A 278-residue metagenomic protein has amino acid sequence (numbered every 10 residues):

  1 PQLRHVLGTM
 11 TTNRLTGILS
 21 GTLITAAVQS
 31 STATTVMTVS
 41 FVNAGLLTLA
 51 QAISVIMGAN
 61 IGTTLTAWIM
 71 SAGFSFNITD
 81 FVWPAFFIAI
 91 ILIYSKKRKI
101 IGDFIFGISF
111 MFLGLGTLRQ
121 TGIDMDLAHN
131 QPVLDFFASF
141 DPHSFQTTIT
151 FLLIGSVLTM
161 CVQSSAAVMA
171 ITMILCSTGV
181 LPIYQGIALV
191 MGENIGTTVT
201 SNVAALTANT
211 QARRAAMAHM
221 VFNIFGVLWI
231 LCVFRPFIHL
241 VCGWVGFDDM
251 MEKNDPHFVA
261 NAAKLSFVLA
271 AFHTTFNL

Functional and structural regions predicted by a protein language model:
P1-R14, I18, I105-V157, L175: Helix-loop-helix hairpins and the membrane-proximal interhelical loops of multi-pass alpha-helical transport proteins
P1-T9, L49, K97-F104, A208-A218: Interfacial helix-loop-helix linkers and transmembrane-helix boundary segments in multi-pass membrane proteins
T16, S20, I53-S54, R98 (+10 more regions): Alpha-helical transmembrane segments of multi-pass inner-membrane proteins, especially transporters/permeases
G21-T25, A85-S95, G107-L118, L152-T159 (+2 more regions): Hydrophobic core segments of alpha-helical transmembrane domains in multi-pass membrane transport and ion-translocation
T25-V28, T34-N60, W68-D80, A85 (+8 more regions): Membrane-interfacial helix-loop connectors
A50-G58, T64, W68-R119, A128 (+1 more regions): Signature of multi-pass transmembrane helix bundles
T66, V162, A166, T197-T200 (+3 more regions): Alpha-helical transmembrane segments of multipass membrane proteins
L115, G122-I123, L127-P142, L206-L278: Transmembrane alpha-helical segments and their short flanking loops that form helix-hairpins/helix-helix interfaces
